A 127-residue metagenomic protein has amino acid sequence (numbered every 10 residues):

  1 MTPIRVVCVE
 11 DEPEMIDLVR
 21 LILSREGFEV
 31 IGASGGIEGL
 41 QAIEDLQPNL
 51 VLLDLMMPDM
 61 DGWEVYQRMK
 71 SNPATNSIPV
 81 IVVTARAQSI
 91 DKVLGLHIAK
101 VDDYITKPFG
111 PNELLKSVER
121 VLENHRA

Functional and structural regions predicted by a protein language model:
E10: Conserved acidic carboxylate
D17-R25: Charged docking surfaces used in two-component/phosphorelay signaling
R20, E64, A87-Y104, N112 (+1 more regions): Alpha4 helix (beta4-alpha4-beta5 surface) of REC/receiver domains from two-component response regulators
G32-Q41, G62: Helix N-cap/capping motif at the beta->alpha junctions
L46-L52: Active-site beta3 strand of CheY-like receiver
M57: Receiver (REC) domain active-site loop signature in two-component systems and cognate sites in sensor histidine kinases
K107: A Lys-centered signature of the CheY-like receiver
